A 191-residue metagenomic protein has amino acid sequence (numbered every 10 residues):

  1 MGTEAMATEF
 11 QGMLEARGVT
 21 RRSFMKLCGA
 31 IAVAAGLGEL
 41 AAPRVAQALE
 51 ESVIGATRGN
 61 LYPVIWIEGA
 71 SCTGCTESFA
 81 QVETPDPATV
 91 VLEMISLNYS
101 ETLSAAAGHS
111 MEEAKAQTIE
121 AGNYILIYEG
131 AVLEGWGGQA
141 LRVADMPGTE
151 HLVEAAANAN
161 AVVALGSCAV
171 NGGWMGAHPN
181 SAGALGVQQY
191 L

Functional and structural regions predicted by a protein language model:
M1-T20: N-terminal secretory signal peptides
F10, E15, S71, C75 (+3 more regions): Glycine-rich, flexible loop/turn motifs
R17, S23-A46: N-terminal export signals
C28, C72-C75, C168: Disulfide-bonded cysteines in secreted/extracellular proteins and peptides
R44-L152: Extended, subdomain-level signal for the structured scaffold at the beginning of enzyme domains
Y124, E154-L191: FMN-binding flavodoxin-like domain, especially the glycine-rich phosphate-binding loop
